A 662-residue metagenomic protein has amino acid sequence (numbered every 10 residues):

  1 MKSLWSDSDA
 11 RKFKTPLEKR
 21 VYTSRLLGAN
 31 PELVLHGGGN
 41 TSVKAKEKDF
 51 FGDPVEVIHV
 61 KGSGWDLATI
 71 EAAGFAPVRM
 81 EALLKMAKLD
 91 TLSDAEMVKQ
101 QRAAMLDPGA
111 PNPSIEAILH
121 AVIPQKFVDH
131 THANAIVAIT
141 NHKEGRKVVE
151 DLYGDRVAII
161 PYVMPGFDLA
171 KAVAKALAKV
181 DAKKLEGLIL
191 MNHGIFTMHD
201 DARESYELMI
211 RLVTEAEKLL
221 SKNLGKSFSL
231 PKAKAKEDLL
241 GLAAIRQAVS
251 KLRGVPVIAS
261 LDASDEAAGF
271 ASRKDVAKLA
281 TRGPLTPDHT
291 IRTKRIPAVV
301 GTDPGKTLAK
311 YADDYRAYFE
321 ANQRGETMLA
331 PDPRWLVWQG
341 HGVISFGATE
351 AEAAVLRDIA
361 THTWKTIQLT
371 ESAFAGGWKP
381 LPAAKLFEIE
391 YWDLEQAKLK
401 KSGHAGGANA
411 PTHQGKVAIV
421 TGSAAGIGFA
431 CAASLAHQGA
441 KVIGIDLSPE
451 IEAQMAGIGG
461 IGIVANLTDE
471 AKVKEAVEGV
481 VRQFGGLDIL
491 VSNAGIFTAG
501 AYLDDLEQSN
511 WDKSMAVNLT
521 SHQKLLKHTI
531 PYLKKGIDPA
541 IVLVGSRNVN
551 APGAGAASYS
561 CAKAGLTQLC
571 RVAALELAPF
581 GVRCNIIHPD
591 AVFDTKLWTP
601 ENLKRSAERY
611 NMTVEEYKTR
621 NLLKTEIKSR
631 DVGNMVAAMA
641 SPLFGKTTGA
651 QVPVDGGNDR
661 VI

Functional and structural regions predicted by a protein language model:
M1-A418, A430: Glycine-rich flexible loops
F497-G500, T648-I662: Short C-terminal tail/terminal secondary-structure segment of NAD(P)H-dependent dehydrogenase/reductase domains
A501-L503, E507-D512: Substrate-binding pocket helix/loop in short-chain dehydrogenase/reductase
L526, A562, C570: Active-site helix of classical SDR
P531, L575-E576, G645: Alpha-helical segment proximal to the catalytic Tyr-Lys
S546: Residue(s) in the substrate-gating loop at a strand-loop-helix junction that position the organic substrate next
A578, R583, T647-G649: Short, small/polar-rich loop/turn modules that mediate ligand/substrate recognition or access, typified
